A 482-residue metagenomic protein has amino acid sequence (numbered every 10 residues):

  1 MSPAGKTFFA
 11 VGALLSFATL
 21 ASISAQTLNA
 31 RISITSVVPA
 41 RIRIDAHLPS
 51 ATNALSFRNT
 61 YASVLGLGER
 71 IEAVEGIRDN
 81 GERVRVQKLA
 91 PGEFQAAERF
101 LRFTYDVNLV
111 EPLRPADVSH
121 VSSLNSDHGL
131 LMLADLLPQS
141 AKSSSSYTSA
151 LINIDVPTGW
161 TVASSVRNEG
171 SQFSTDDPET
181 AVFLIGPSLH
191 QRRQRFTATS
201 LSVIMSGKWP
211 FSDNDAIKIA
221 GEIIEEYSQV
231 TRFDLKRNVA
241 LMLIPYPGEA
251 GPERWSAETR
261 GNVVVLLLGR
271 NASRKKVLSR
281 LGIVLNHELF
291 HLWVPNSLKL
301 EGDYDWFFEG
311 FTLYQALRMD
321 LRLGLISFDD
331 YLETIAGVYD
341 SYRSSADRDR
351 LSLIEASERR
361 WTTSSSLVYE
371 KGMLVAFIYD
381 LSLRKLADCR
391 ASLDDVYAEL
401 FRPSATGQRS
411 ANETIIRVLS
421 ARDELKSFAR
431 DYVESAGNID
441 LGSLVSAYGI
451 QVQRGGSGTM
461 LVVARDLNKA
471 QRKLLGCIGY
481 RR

Functional and structural regions predicted by a protein language model:
A10-T19: Bacterial N-terminal signal peptides
Q26-I34, A40-R41, D45-H47, R70 (+1 more regions): Beta/coil-rich, acidic/histidine-enriched accessory regions frequently appended to metallopeptidases
I34-T35, V64-V121: A surface-exposed beta-strand-loop module
V37-R43, L48-S56, T60-L65, E82-R83 (+4 more regions): Primarily extracytoplasmic ectodomains and periplasmic/lumenal surface modules that are beta-strand-rich
R58, Y105-Q191: Extended, low-hydrophobicity, Ser/Thr/Pro/Gly-biased non-transmembrane segments
L67-E72, N108, D135-P138, Y147-A163 (+3 more regions): Zn2+-dependent metallopeptidase catalytic core
Q194-Y304: Juxtacatalytic substrate-recognition/specificity segment
L300-M373, L386, S404: Acidic/His/Gly-enriched intrinsically disordered linker/tail segments that often contain short helix/coil "MoRF-like"
